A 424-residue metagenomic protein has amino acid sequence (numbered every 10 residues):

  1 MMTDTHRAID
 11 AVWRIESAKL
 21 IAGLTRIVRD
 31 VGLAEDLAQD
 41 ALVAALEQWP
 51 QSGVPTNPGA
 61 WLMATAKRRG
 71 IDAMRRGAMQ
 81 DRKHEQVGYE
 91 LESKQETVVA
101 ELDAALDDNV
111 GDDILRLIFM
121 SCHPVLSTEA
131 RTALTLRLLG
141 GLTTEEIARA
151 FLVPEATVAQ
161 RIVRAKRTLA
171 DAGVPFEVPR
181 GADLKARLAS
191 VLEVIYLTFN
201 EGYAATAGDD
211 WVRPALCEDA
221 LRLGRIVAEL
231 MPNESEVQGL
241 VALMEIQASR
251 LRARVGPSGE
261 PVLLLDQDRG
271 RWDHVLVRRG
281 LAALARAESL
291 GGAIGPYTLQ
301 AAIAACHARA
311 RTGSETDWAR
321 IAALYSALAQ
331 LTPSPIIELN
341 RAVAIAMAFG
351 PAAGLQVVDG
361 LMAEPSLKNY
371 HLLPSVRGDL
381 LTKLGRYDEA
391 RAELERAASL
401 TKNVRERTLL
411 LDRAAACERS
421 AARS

Functional and structural regions predicted by a protein language model:
M1-A22, G32-E35, K185-E193, L197: A short, charge-rich alpha-helical start-of-domain segment used by transcription regulators
W13-V31, A44-Q48, F119-H123, A204-A207 (+1 more regions): Amphipathic, Lys/Arg- and hydrophobic-enriched alpha-helical face
L24, A34-A45, L62-T65, A165 (+1 more regions): Short, small-hydrophobic-rich alpha-helical interface motif
L42-V43, T56-E85, K166: Σ70-family region 2.3-2.4 aromatic/basic alpha-helix that recognizes the −10 promoter and nucleates DNA melting
G77, E85-E129, T135-E146, V153-S326: Amphipathic helix-loop-helix modules that constitute alpha-helical solenoid scaffolds
L240, M244-Q247, Q300, A304 (+4 more regions): "A position-specific structural signal for the A-helix of alpha-solenoid helical repeats
A248, T312-E315, A348-F349, L384 (+1 more regions): Structural motif corresponding to the intra-repeat A-B loop/turn of tetratricopeptide repeats
